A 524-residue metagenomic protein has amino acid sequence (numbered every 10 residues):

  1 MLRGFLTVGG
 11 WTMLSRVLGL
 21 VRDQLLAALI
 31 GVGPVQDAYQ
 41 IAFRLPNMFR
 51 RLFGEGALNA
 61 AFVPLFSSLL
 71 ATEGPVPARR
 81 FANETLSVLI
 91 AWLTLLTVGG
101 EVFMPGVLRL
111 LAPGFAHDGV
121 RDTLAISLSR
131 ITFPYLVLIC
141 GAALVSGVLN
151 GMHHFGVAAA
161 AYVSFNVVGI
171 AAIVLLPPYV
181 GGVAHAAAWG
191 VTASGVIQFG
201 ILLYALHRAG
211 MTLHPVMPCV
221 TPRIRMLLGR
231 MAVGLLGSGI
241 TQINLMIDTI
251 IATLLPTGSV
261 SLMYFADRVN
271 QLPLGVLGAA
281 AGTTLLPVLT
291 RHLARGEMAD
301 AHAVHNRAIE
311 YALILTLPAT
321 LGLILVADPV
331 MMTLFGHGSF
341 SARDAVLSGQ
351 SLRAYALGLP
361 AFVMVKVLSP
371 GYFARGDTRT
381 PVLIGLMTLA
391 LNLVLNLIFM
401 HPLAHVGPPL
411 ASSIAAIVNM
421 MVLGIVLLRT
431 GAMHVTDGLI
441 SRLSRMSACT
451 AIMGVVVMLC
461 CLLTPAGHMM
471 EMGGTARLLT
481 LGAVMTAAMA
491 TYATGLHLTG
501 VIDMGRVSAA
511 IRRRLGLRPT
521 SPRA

Functional and structural regions predicted by a protein language model:
M1-A524: Membrane-embedded alpha-helical bundles of multi-pass transporters/translocases, especially carrier/permease families
